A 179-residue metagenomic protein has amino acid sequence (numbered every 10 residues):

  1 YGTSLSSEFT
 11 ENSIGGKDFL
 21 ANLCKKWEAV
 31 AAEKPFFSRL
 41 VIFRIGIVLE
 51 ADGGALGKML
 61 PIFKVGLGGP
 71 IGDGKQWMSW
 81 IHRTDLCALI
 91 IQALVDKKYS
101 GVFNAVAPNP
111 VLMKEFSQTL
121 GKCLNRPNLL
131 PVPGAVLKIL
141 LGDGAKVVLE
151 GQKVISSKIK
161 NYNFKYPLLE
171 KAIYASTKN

Functional and structural regions predicted by a protein language model:
Y1-S6, V48-D52: Conserved catalytic-site region of short-chain dehydrogenase/reductase
T3-I42: Catalytic helix-loop patch of NAD(P)-dependent Rossmann-fold dehydrogenases
I14-L20, G46-G53, D73-I81: Glycine-rich "substrate-gating" loop/helix at the edge of Rossmann-like oxidoreductase active sites
K25, F36-F37, L49-K58, A93-F103: Glycine/proline-rich active-site loop of Rossmann-fold NAD(P)-dependent oxidoreductases
A32, L60-G68, K75-V111: Alpha-helical substrate-binding/gating segment
L86, I90, A105, F116 (+2 more regions): Non-catalytic, hydrophobic alpha-helical segments
D96-D143, Y174-N179: Mid/C-terminal beta-alpha module of Rossmann-like enzyme folds, strongest in SDR-family dehydrogenases/epimerases
K146-N179: C-terminal amphipathic/interface module of NAD(P)-dependent oxidoreductases and related NAD-binding regulators
